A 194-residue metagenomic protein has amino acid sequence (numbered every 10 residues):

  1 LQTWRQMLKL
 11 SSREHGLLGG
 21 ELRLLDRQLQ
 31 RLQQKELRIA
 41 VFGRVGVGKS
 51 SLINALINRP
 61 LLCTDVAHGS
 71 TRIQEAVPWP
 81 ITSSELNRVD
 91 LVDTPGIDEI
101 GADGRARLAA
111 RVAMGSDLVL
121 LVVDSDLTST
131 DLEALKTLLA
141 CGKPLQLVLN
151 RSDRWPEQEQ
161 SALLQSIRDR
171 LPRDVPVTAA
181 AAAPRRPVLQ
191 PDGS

Functional and structural regions predicted by a protein language model:
L1-E99, A140: Conserved G1/Walker A P-loop phosphate-binding module
A40, Q146, P176-T178: A structural signal for isolated positions on well-ordered beta-strands in alpha/beta enzyme cores
R44, D124, N150, A182: Cofactor-binding loop segments of dinucleotide-utilizing enzymes, especially the Rossmann-like FAD- and NAD(P)+-binding
A55, G115, E133-T137, A162-R170: Alpha-helical scaffold elements adjacent to nucleotide-binding pockets in ATP/GTP-utilizing enzyme cores
S70, A106-A109, L135, Q160-L164: Amphipathic alpha-helical segments in well-structured domains
D98-E99, S129, W155: Catalytic P-loop NTPase motifs of RecA-like helicase/translocase cores
A102-D126, D131-V148: Inter-motif core of Ras-like GTPase G domains
D153-S194: Canonical P-loop GTPase G-domain recognition
